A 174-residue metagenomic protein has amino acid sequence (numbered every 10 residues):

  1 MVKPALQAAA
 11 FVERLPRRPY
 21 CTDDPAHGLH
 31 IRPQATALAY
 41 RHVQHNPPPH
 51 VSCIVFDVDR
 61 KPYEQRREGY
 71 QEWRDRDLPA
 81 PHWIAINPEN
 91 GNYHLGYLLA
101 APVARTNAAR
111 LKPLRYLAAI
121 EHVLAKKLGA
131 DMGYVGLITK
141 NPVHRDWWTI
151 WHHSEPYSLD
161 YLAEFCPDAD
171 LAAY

Functional and structural regions predicted by a protein language model:
M1-Y93, L99-L114: Signature for HUH/AEP ssDNA processing cores
H45-Y63, P102-Y174: DNA replication initiation modules
